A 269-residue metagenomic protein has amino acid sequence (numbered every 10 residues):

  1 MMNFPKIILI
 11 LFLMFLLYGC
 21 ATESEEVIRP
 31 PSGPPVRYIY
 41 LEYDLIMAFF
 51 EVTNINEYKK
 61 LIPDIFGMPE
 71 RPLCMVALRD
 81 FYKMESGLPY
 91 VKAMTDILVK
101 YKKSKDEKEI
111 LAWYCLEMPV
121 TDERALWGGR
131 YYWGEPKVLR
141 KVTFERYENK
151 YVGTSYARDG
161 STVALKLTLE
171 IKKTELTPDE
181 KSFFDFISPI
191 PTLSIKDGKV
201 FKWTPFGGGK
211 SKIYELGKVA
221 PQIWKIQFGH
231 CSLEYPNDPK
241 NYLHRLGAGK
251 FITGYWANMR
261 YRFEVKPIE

Functional and structural regions predicted by a protein language model:
M1-I8: Bacterial N-terminal signal peptides that target proteins for export
M2, G33, T53, E123-R124: General structural signal for secondary-structure boundaries
F12-F15: Repetitive helical segments and hydrophobic/amphipathic motifs
Y18-G19: C-terminal motif of bacterial Sec signal peptides marking the signal peptidase cleavage site
E23-Y90, V219-G247, R262-E269: N-terminal domain-onset segments
V27-R29, P136-E269: Interaction-surface and assembly-scaffold signal
F81-T168: Aromatic- and glycine-enriched beta-alpha-beta binding-site module
